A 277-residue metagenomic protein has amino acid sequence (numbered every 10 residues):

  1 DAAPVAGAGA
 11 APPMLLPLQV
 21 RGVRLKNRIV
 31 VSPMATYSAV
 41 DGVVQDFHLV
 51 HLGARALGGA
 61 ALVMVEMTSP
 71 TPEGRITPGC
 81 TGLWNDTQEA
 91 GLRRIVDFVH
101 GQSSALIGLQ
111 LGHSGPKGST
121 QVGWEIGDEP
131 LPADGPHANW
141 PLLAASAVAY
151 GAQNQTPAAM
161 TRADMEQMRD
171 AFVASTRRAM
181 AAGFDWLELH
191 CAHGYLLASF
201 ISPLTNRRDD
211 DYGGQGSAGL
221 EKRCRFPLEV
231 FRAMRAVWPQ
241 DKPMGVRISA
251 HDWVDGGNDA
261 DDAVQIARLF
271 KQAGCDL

Functional and structural regions predicted by a protein language model:
D1-S114, T120-G123, T156-P157, M168 (+1 more regions): N-terminal capping/small domains of soluble enzymes
S32-M34, V246-A250: Short beta-strands and strand-loop turn motifs
G42, R169-V173, R177-M180, D211-E229 (+1 more regions): Active-site glycine- and acidic-residue-rich loops that bind and position anionic ligands or nucleotide-like cofactors
A54, F98, A171-R178, W186 (+2 more regions): Structural preference for long, well-ordered alpha-helical segments within the folded cores of structured domains
V63-E66, A105-L111, A182-L196, R235 (+2 more regions): Short beta-strand segments at enzyme active-site cores
M64-E89, L111-L131, E188-A218, W253: Glycine-rich, proline-tolerant flexible connector loops at the mouths of alpha/beta enzymes
T81-I107, F200-G245, L269, A273: Alpha-helix-loop-beta-strand connector modules within alpha/beta enzyme cores
S104, G112-R178, A182, K271: Non-globular sequence segments
